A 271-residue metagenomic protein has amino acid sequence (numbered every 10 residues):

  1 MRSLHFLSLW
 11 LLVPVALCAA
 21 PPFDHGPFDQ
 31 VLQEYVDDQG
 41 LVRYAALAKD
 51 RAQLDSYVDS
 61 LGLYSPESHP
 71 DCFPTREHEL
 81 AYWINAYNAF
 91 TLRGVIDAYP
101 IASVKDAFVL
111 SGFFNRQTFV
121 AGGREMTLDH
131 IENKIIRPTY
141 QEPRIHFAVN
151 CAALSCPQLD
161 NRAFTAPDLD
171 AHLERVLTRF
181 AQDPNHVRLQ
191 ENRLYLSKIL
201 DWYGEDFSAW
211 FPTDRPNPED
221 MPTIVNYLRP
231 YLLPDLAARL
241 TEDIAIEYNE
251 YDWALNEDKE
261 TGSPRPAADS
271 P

Functional and structural regions predicted by a protein language model:
M1-R2: N-terminal secretory signal peptides that target proteins for export/translocation
H5-A16: Bacterial N-terminal signal peptides
P21-P271: Interaction/scaffold regions that mediate signaling and macromolecular assembly across diverse proteins
